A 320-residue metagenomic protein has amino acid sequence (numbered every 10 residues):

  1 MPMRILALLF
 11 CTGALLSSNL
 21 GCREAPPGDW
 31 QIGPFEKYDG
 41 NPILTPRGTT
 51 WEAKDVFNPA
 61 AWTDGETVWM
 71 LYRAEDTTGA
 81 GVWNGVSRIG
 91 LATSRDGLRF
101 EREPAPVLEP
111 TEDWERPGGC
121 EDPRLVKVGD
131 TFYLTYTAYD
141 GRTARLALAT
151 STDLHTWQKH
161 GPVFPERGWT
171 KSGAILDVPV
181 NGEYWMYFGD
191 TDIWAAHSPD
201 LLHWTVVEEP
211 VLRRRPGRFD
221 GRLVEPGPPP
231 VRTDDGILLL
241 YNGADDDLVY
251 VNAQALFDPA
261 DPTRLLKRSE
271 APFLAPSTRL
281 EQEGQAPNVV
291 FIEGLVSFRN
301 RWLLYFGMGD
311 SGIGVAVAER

Functional and structural regions predicted by a protein language model:
M1-A7: Bacterial N-terminal signal peptides that target proteins for export
F10-P27: Bacterial Sec-dependent signal peptides at the C-terminal "C-region" and cleavage site
C22-G118, V126-R222, V231-N288, F298-R320: Beta-rich carbohydrate-recognition and catalytic domains
P226: Extended ligand-binding clefts on enzyme/binding-domain cores
G294-L295: Short, surface-exposed tryptophan/glycine-enriched loops that mediate extracellular molecular recognition
